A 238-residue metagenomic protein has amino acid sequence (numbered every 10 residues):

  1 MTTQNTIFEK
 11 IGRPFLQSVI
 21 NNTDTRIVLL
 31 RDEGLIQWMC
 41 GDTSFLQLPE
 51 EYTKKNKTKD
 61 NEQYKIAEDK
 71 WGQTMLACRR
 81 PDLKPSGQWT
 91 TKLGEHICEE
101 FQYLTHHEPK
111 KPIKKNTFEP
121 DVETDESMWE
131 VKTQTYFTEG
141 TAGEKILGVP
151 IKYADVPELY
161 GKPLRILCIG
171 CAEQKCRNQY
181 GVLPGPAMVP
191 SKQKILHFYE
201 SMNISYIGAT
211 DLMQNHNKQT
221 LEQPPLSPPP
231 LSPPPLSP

Functional and structural regions predicted by a protein language model:
T2-K111: Acidic-basic catalytic patches of nuclease active cores, encompassing PD-(D/E)XK and other metal-cofactor nuclease
I97-T105, P150-Y160, Y199: Hydrophobic, Leu/Ile/Phe/Ala-enriched alpha-helical segments that form helix-helix packing faces
F118: Beta-rich catalytic cores
V122-T135: Conserved catalytic cores of phosphodiester-cleaving nucleases, focusing on short active-site segments
T133-A187: Catalytic cores of nucleic-acid endonucleases
R165-L226, P238: Domain-level recognition of nuclease-like catalytic cores that cleave nucleotide substrates
